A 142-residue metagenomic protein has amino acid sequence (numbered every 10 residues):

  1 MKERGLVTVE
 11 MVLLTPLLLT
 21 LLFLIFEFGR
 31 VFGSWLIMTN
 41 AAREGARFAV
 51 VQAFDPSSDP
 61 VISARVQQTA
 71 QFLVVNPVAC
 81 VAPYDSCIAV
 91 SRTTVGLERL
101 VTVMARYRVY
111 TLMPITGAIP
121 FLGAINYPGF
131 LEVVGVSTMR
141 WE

Functional and structural regions predicted by a protein language model:
M1-T69: Alpha-helical assembly-interface signal, strongest on the long, hydrophobic N-terminal helix that forms
W35, R43-E142: Short, conserved structural patches
